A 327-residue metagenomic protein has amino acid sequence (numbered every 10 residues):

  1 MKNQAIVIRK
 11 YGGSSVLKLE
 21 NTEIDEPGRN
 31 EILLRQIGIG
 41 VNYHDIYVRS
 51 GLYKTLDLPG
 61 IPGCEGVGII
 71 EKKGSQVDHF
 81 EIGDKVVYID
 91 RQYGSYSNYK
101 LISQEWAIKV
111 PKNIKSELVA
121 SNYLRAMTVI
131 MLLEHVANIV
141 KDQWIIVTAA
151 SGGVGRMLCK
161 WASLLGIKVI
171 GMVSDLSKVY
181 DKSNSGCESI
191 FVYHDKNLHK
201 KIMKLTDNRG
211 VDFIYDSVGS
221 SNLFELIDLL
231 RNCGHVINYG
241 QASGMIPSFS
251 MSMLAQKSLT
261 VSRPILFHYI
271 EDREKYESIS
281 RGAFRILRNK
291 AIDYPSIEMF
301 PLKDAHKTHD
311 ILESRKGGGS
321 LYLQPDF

Functional and structural regions predicted by a protein language model:
N3, N289-S296, H306-F327: C-terminal capping/lid region of NAD(P)-dependent oxidoreductase domains
Q4, K18, E23, R35 (+3 more regions): Residues located in well-ordered beta-strands
E23-G40, L52-Y93: Glycine-rich beta-strand-centered segment in the early N-terminal region that forms part of a ligand/cofactor-binding
K85-A149: NAD(P)H dinucleotide-binding glycine-rich loop of Rossmann-like/cofactor-binding domains, especially the beta1-alpha1
Y123-D195: Mid-domain Rossmann-like dinucleotide-binding core that forms the NAD(H)/NADP(H) cofactor-binding site
V173, K182, S221-I292, P325-F327: Glycine-rich phosphate-binding loop and adjacent beta-alpha segment of Rossmann(oid) nucleotide-cofactor-binding
L198-N208: Short amphipathic alpha-helix with an adjacent loop that forms part of the alpha/beta core around
